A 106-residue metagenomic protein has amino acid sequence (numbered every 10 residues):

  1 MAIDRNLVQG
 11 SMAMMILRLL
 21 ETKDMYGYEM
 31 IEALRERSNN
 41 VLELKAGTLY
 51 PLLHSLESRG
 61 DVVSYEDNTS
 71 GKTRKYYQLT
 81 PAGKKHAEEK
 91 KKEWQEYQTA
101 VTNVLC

Functional and structural regions predicted by a protein language model:
M1-L7, K90: Intrinsically disordered, low-complexity serine/threonine- and proline-rich regulatory segments
N6-V8, M12-T48: N-terminal helix-turn-helix DNA-binding core of bacterial DNA-binding proteins
M15-R18, E32, H54, E88 (+1 more regions): A cross-family signal for key residues in well-ordered alpha-helices that form functional helical elements
L49-L56: Basic amphipathic alpha-helical segments that dock to polyanions
E57-T73, Q78: Beta-hairpin "wing" of winged helix-turn-helix
K72-K91: Basic, amphipathic "hinge/linker" alpha-helix immediately C-terminal to the N-terminal HTH DNA-binding motif
K85-C106: Amphipathic alpha-helical dimerization/coiled-coil segments that flank or bridge DNA-binding/regulatory modules
